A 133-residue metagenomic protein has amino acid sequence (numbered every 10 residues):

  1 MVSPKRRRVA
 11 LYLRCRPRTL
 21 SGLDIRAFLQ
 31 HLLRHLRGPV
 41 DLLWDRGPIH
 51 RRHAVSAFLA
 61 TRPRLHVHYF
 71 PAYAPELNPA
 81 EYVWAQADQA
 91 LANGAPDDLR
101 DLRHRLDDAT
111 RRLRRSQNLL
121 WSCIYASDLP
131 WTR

Functional and structural regions predicted by a protein language model:
M1-P39: Electropositive, glycine- and tryptophan-enriched low-complexity nucleic-acid-binding patches
V2-S3, L29, D45, N78 (+1 more regions): Generic structural signal for small/hydrophobic residues in well-ordered secondary structure, especially within
L13-C15, D45, F70-A72: Conserved beta-strand termini and adjacent loop/short-helix elements that scaffold enzyme active sites in alpha/beta
D24-A27, H53-A54, Y82: Generic recognition of short, well-ordered alpha-helical segments
G38-H50, Y73, N78: Acidic/histidine-rich, metal-coordinating catalytic segments
R52-R62: Short, aromatic/basic amphipathic alpha-helical patches
P63-Y82: RNase H-like polynucleotidyl transferase catalytic core
A80-R133: C-terminal anion-handling pockets and recognition modules
